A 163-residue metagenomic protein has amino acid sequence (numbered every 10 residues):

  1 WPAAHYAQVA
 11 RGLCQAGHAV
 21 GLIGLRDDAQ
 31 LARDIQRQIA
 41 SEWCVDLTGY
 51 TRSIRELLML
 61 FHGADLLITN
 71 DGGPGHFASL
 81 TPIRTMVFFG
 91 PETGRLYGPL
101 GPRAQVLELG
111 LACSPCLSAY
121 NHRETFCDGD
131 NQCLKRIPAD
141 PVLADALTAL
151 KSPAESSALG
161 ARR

Functional and structural regions predicted by a protein language model:
P2-P91: Donor-binding and catalytic core of enzymes assembling or modifying cell-surface/extracellular glycoconjugates
A7, S156-R163: N-terminal targeting/docking segments
Q15-A16, K151, E155: A generic secondary-structure boundary signal that marks alpha-helix termini
Q36, D46-T48, S79-P153, G160: Nucleotide-sugar donor-binding patch of glycosyltransferase catalytic domains
